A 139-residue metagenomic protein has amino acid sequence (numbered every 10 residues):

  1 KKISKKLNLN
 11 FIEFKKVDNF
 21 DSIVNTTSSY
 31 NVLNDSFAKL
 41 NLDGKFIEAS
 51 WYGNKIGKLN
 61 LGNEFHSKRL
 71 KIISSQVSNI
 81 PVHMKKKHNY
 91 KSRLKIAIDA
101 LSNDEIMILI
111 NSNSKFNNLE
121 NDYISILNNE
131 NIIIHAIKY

Functional and structural regions predicted by a protein language model:
K1-D35: Adenosine-nucleotide cofactor-binding segment
K16-F20, L40-I47, D104-I106: Short, surface-exposed connector motifs at secondary-structure boundaries
K16-N19, N79-H83, K115-N118: A short acidic, often aromatic-flanked loop/helix-cap motif at beta-alpha or helix-coil junctions that lines enzyme
D21-T26, A49-W51, K86, I108-S112: Glycine- and other small-residue-rich loops at beta-strand/loop junctions that grip anionic moieties
S28, N41-L42, S102, N128: Short conserved AdoMet
N34-D99, A136-Y139: Glycine-rich phosphate-binding loop and adjacent beta-alpha segment of Rossmann(oid) nucleotide-cofactor-binding
M84-Y139: C-terminal hydrophobic helical "lid"/dimerization subdomain of Rossmann-like NAD(P)H-dependent oxidoreductases
